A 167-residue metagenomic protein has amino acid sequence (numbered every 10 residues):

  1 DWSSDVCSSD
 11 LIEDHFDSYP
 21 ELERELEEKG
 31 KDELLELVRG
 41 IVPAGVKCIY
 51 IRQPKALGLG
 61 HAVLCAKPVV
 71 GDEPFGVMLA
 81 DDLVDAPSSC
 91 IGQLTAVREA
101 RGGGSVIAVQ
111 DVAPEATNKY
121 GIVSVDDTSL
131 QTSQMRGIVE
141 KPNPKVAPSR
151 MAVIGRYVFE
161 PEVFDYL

Functional and structural regions predicted by a protein language model:
W2, A44-K47, T132: A short, polar/charged loop/turn motif at coil->beta-strand junctions and beta-hairpin connectors
W2, V6-S8: Short, small-residue-biased leader/transition segments that mark boundaries at the very start of proteins
S4, I51, G155: Small/polar loops that bind or transfer phosphate-bearing groups
S9-I12, L83-D85: Short, active-site-adjacent cap segments at secondary-structure transitions
I12-P20: Glycine-rich loop at the start of a catalytic domain that most often binds anionic cofactors/ligands
P20-L34: N-terminal glycine-rich dinucleotide-binding loop that anchors FAD/FMN and/or NAD(P) in oxidoreductases
L22-E25, V38-D127, P161, L167: Conserved beta-loop-beta/alpha segment of the NTase-like Rossmann-fold superfamily that binds/positions NTPs
G76, T95, E99, D127-L167: Catalytic-core segments of class I nucleotidyltransferases/pyrophosphorylases that form NMP-activated intermediates
